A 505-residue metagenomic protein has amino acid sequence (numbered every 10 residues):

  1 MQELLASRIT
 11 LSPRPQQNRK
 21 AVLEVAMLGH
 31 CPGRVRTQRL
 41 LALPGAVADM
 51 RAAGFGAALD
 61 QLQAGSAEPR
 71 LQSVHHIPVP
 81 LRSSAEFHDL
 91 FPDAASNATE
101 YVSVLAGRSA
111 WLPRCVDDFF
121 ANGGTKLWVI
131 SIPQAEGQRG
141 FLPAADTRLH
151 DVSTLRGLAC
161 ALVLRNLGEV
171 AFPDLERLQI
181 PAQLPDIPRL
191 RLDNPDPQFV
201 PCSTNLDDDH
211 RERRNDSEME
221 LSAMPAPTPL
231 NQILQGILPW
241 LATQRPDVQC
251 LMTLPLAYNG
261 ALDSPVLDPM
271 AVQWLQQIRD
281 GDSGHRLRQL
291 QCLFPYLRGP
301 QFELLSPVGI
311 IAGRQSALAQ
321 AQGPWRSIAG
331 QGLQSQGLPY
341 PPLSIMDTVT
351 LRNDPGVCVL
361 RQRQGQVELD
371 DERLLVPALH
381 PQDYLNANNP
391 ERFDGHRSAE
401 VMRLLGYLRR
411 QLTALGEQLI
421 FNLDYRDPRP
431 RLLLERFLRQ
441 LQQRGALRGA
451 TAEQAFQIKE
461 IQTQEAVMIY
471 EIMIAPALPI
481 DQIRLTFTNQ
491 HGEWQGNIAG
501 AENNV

Functional and structural regions predicted by a protein language model:
M1-K126, L162-E176, Q235-V505: Structured, hydrophobic secondary-structure cores that serve as assembly/anchoring elements
I130-L241: Long, structured protein-protein interaction/assembly regions in large complexes
